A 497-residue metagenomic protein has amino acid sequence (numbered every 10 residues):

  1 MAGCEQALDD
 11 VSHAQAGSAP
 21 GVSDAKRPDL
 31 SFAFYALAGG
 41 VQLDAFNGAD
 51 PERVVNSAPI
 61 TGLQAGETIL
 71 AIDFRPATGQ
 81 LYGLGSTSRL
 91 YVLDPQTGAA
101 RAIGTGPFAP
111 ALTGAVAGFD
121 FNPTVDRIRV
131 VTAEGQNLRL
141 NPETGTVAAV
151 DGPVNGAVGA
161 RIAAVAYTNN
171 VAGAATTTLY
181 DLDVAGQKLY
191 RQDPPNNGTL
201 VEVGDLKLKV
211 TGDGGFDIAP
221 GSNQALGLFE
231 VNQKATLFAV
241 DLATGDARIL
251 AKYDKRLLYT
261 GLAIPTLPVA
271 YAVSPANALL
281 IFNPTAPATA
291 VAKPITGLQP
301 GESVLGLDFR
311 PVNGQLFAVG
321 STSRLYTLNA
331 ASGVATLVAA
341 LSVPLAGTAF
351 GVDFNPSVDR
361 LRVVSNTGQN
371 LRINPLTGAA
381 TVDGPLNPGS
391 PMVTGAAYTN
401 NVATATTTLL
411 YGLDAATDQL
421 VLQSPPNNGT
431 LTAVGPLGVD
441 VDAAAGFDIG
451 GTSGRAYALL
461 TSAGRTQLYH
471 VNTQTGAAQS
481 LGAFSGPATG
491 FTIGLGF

Functional and structural regions predicted by a protein language model:
A2-L30: Bacterial Sec-dependent N-terminal signal peptides
A25-D50, A263-A286: An edge-strand/N-cap motif at the start of beta-rich repeat modules
A33-L37, Q80-G83, Y91, R127-V130 (+9 more regions): Conserved beta-propeller blade signature
G40-F46, R89-D94, Q136-N141, G186-D193 (+6 more regions): Structural motif
G48-P51, D94-G98, N141-G145, D193-N197 (+6 more regions): Short loop/turn segments that connect beta-strands within beta-propeller blades
V55-L63, A99-P110, V147-G156, T199-L208 (+6 more regions): A short beta-strand motif characteristic of beta-propeller blades
A65-D73, F108-F121, G156-N170, K209-I218 (+6 more regions): Repeated scaffold domains used in trafficking and secretory/extracellular systems, primarily beta-propellers
T236, L242-L267, T473-F497: Blade-level signature of beta-propeller repeat domains, shared across WD40, Kelch, NHL, RCC1 and BNR/Asp-box propellers
